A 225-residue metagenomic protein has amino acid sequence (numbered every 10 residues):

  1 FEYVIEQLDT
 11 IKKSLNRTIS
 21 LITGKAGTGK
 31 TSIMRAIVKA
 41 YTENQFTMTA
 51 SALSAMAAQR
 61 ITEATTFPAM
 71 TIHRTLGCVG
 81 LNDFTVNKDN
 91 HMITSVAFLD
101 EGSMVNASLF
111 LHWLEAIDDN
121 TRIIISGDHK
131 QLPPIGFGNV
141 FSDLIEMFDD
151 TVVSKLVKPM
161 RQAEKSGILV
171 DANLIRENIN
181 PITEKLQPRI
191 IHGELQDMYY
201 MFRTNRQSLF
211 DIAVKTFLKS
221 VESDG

Functional and structural regions predicted by a protein language model:
F1-K12, N16: Pre-P-loop entry segment of helicase/translocase ATPase cores
T10-K13, K130-G225: Conserved helicase motor core of P-loop NTPases
S20-T23: Short hydrophobic/aromatic beta-strand immediately N-terminal to the Walker A/P-loop
G27: Walker A (P-loop) phosphate-binding loop of P-loop NTPases
K30: Conserved lysine of the Walker
I33, I37: Hydrophobic positions on the alpha1 helix immediately C-terminal to the Walker A/P-loop
F46-A116, K155-P159, I168-I182, L195: Conserved P-loop NTPase motor core of helicases/translocases
L99, S126-G127: Hydrophobic residues in beta-strands of the RecA-like P-loop NTPase core, especially within AAA+ ATPase
